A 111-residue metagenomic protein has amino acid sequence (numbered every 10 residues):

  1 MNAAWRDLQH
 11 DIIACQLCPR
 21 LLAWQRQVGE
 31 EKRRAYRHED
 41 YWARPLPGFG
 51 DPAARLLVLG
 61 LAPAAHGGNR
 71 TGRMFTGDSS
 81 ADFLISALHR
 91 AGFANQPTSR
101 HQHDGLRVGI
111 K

Functional and structural regions predicted by a protein language model:
N2-K111: A polyanion-binding, active-site-adjacent surface
